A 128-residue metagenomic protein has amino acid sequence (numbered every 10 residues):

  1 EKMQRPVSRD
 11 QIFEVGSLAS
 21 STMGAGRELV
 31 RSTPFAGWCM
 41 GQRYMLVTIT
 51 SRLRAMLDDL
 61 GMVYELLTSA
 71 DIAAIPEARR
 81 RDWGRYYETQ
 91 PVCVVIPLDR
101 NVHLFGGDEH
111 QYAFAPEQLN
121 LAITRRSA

Functional and structural regions predicted by a protein language model:
E1-E77: Acyl-donor binding region in acyl/amide transferases
E1-S20, Y87-D99, I123-R126: Mobile, glycine- and charge-enriched loop segments and immediately flanking short secondary-structure elements within
M40-R43, Q111-A128: Short, cationic low-complexity segments
G41, V63, D82-G84, N120: Alpha-helix boundary/capping detector
D71-H110, F114: Accessory, usually C-terminal, subdomains that scaffold auxiliary metal cofactors
